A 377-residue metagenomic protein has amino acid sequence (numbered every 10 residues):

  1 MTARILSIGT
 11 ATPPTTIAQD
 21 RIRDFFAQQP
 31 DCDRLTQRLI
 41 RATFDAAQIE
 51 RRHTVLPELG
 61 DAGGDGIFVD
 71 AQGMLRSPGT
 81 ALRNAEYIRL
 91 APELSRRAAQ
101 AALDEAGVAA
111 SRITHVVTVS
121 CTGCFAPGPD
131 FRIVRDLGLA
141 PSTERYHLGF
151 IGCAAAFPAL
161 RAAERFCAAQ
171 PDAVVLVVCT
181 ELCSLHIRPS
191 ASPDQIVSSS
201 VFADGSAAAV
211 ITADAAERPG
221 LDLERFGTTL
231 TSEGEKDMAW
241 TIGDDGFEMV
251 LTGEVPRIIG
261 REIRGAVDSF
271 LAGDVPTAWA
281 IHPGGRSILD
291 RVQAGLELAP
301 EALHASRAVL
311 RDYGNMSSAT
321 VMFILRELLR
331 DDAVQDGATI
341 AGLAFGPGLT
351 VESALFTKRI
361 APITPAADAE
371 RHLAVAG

Functional and structural regions predicted by a protein language model:
M1-E86, V174, C183, P189-R261 (+3 more regions): Condensing-enzyme catalytic core mediating Claisen C-C bond formation in acyl metabolism
M1-T2, A110-T114, P141-E144, A169-V175 (+6 more regions): Short coil/turn connectors at secondary-structure junctions
T43, A47-G138, D274-L289: Conserved beta-ketoacyl condensing-enzyme motif
D45, I49, L90-E105, A162 (+3 more regions): Short, well-ordered amphipathic alpha-helical segments that serve as non-catalytic structural scaffolds within diverse
L103, C121-G123, R135, A140-S142 (+4 more regions): Claisen-condensing/thiolase-fold acyl-transfer catalytic domains that form or cleave C-C bonds in fatty acid
F125-F131, L176-V197, G227-G243, R286-A294 (+3 more regions): Active-site-adjacent elements of ketosynthase-type condensing enzymes
P141-T143, L148, P158-A162, C179-D204: Active-site glycine-rich loop that binds ribose-phosphate moieties when present
